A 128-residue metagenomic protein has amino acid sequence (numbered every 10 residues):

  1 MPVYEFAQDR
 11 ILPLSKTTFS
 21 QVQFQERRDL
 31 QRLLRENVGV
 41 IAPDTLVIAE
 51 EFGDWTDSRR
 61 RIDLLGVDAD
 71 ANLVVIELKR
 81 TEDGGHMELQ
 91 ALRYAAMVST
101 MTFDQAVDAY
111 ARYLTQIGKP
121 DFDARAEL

Functional and structural regions predicted by a protein language model:
M1-L128: Charged, terminal alpha-helix-loop-beta segments that serve as non-catalytic nucleic-acid engagement and/or assembly
